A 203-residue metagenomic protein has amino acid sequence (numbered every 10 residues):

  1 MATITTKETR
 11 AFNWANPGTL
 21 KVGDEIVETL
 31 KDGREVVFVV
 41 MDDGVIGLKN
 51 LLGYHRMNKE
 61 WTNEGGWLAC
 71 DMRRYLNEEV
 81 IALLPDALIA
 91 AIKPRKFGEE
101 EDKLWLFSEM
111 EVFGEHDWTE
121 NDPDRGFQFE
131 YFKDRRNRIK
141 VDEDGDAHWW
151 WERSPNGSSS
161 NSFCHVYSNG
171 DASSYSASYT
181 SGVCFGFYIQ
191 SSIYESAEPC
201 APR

Functional and structural regions predicted by a protein language model:
A2-R203: Collagenous Gly-X-Y triple-helix signature in extracellular proteins
